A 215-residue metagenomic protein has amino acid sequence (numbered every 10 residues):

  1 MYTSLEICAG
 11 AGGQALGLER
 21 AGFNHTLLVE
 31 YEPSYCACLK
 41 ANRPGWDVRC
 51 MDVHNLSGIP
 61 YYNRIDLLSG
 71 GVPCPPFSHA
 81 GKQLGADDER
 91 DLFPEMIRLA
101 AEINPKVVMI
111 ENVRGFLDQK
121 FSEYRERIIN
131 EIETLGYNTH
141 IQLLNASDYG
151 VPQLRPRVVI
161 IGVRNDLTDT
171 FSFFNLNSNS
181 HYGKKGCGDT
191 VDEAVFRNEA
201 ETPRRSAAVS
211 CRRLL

Functional and structural regions predicted by a protein language model:
T3-L5: Conserved beta-strand elements of the Class I
I7-A11: Class I SAM-dependent methyltransferase "Motif I" SAM/SAH-binding loop
G17-H25, N42: A short, Lys/Arg-enriched amphipathic alpha-helix followed by its capping loop at the start of a domain
E32-P33: Conserved SAM/SAH-binding beta-strand->alpha-helix loop
L39: Conserved SAM-binding loop
G45-D52: Conserved SAM-binding strand-loop segment of SAM-dependent methyltransferases
L56-L67, P75-L215: Class I S-adenosyl-L-methionine
